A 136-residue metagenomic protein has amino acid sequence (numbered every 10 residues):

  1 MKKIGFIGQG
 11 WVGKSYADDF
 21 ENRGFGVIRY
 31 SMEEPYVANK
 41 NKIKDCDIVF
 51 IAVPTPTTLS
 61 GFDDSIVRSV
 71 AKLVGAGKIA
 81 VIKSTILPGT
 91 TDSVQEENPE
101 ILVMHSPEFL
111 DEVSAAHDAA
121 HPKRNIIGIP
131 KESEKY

Functional and structural regions predicted by a protein language model:
M1-K44: NAD(P)+-binding Rossmann beta1-loop-alpha1 motif at the extreme N-terminus of oxidoreductases
G8, I82-K83: Small/polar loops that bind or transfer phosphate-bearing groups
K14, V37, T58, G89 (+1 more regions): Generic structural signal for helix capping and beta-alpha/helix-loop junctions
D18, N22, K72, E96: Short, well-ordered alpha-helices that flank and scaffold nucleotide-derived cofactor binding pockets
G24-G26, G77, E100: A generic structural signal for alpha->beta connector loops
I28-Y30, V81, M104: Hydrophobic/aromatic beta-strand patches that form the interior of the parallel beta-sheet core in alpha/beta enzyme
A38-I79: Rossmann-like NAD(P)-binding element
V53, I79, I86-Y136: Rossmann-fold dinucleotide-binding core
